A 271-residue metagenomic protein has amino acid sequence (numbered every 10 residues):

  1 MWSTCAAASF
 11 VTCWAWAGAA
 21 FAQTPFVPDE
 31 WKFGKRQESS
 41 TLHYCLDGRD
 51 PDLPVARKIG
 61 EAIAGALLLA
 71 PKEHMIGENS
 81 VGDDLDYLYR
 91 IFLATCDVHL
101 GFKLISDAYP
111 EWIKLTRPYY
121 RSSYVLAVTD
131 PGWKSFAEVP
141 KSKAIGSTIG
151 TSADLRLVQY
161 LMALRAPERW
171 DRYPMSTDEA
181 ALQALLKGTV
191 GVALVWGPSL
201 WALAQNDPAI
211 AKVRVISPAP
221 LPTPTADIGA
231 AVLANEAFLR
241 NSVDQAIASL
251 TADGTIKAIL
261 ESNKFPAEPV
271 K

Functional and structural regions predicted by a protein language model:
Q23-F102, A108, P174, S262: Extracytoplasmic small-molecule ligand-binding "clamshell" domains of the periplasmic binding protein/Venus flytrap
Q23-V27, S152-Y173, A211-K212, A246-K271: Ligand-binding clefts/hinges and TM-proximal coupling segments of bilobed small-molecule sensing domains
F26-D29, Q37-T41, Y120-A127, Q205-A248 (+1 more regions): Periplasmic-binding protein-like
R49-A66, S122-T177, P198-S199: Bilobed "Venus flytrap"/periplasmic-binding protein-like clamshell domains and structurally analogous long
P54-L67, D130-K134, P140-S152, T223-A267: Extended ligand-binding regions for polar small-molecule ligands
I63, L88-F92, V139-P140, A184-L186 (+2 more regions): Hydrophobic residues within well-ordered alpha-helices
R90-L93, V98-E111, R156-Q159, L186-P224: A ligand-binding cleft/hinge motif common to bilobed small-molecule-binding domains
